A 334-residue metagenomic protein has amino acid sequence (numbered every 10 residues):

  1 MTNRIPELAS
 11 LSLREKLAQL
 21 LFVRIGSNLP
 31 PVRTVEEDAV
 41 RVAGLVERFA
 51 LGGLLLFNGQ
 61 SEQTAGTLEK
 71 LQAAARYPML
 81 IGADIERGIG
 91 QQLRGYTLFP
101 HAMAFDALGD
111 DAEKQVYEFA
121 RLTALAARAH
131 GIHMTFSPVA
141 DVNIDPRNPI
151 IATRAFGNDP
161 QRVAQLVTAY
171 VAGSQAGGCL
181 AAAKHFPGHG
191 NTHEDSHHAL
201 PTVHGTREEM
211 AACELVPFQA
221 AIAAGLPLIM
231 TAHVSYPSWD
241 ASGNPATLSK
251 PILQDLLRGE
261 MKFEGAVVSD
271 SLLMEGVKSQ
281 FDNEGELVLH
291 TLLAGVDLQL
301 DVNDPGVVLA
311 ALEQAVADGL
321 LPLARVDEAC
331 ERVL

Functional and structural regions predicted by a protein language model:
M1-T97: N-terminal hydrophobic targeting/anchoring segments and the immediately downstream early-domain regions of hydrolases
S12, V32-R33, L54, E62-M79 (+2 more regions): Second-shell residues forming the walls of enzyme active-site clefts
P30-R48, Q115-A126, A211-F218, F281-V288: Short, acidic/polar
A50-L56, H133-D141, G295-Q299: Divalent metal-dependent hydrolysis catalytic cores, especially in the metallo-beta-lactamase
L80-V116, A120: Substrate-binding cleft of extracellular glycoside hydrolase catalytic domains
R94-L108, D145-F156, D195-P201: Surface-exposed, active-site-proximal loop segments in enzymatic domains
A107-I132, V139-P160, V167, V171: A substrate-binding/cap region within the structured catalytic cores of diverse enzymes
